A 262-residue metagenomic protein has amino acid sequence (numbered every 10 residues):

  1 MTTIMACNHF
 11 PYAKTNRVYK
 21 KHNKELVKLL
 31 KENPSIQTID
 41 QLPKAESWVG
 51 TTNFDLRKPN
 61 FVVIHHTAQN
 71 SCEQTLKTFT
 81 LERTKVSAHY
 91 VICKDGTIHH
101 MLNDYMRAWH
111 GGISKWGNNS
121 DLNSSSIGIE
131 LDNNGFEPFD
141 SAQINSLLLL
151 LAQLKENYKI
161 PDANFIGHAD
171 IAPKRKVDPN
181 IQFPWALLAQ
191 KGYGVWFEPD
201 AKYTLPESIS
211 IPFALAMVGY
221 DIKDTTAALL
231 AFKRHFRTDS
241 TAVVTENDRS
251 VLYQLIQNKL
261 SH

Functional and structural regions predicted by a protein language model:
M1-M5: Sec-dependent bacterial lipoprotein signal peptides
C7-K21, D140-H262: Basic/polar, cationic surfaces and motifs that engage anionic cell-wall and phosphate/carboxylate ligands
T15-I160: Active-site-adjacent loop/helix surface patches within enzyme catalytic domains that shape the substrate-binding cleft
